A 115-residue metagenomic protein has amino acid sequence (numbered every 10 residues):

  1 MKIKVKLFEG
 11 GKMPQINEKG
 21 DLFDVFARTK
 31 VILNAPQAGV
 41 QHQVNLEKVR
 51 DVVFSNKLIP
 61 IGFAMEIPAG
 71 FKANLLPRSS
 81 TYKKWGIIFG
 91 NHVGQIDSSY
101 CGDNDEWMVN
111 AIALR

Functional and structural regions predicted by a protein language model:
M1-R115: DUTPase catalytic domain/fold
